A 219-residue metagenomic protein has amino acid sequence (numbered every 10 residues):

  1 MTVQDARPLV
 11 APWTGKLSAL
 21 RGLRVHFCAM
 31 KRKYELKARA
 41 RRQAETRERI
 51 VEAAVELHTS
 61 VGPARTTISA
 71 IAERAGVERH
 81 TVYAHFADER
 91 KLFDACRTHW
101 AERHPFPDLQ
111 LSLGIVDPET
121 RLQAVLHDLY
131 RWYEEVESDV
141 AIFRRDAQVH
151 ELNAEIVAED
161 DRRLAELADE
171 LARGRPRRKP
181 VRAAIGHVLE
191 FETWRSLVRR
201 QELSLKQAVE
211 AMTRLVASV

Functional and structural regions predicted by a protein language model:
V10-V61, R65-V77, A84-H85, R90-K91: Basic, helix-initiating cap at the start of DNA-binding domains
G62, R131, E135-S138, I142-R145 (+3 more regions): Charge-dense, helix-prone N-terminal extensions
H85-F86, A95, A211: Residues in the recognition helix of alpha-helical DNA-binding motifs
K91-W100, A147, I156: Alpha-helical DNA-contacting segments of helix-turn-helix folds
A95, F106-S138: Hydrophobic alpha-helical connector segments
L171-V216: Hydrophobic/aromatic-rich alpha-helical bundle segments in the mid-to-C-terminal region
